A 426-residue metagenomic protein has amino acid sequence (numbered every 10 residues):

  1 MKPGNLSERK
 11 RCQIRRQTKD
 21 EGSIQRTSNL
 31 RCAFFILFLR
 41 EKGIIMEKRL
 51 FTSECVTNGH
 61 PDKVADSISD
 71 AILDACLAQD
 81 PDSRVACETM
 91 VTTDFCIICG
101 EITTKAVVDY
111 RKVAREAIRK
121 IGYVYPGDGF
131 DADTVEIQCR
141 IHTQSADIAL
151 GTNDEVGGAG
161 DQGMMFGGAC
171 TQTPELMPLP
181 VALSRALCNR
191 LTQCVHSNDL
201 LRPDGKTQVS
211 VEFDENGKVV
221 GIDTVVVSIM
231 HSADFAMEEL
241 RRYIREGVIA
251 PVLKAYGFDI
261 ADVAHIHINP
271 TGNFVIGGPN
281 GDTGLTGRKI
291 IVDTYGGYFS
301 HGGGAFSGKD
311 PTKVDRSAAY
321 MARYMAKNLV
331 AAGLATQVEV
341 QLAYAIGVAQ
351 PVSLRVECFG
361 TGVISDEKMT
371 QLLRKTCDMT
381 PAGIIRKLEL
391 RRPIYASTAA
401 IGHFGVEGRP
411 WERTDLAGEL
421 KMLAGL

Functional and structural regions predicted by a protein language model:
Q25-I45: Short, Lys/Arg-enriched N-terminal segments with co-localized hydrophobic residues within the first ~10-30 amino acids
M46-A86: N-terminal, positively charged regions that mediate nucleic acid binding
T52, R119-I276, G405, E412 (+1 more regions): Glycine-rich, mobile lid/loop segments that gate access to catalytic sites or pores
H60-P61, A65, G158-Q172, V275-I290 (+3 more regions): Conserved phosphate/anionic-ligand binding catalytic regions in large, soluble enzymes, centered on
S83-C87, G205-V211, A264-I268, L334-A345: A short glycine-rich, hydrophobically flanked beta-strand micro-motif that places a catalytic Asp/Glu for divalent metal
T92, Q337, Y344-L426: Internal helix-turn-beta structural module
A236-L329: Glycine-rich anion/phosphate-binding loop at the beta-strand->alpha-helix junction
